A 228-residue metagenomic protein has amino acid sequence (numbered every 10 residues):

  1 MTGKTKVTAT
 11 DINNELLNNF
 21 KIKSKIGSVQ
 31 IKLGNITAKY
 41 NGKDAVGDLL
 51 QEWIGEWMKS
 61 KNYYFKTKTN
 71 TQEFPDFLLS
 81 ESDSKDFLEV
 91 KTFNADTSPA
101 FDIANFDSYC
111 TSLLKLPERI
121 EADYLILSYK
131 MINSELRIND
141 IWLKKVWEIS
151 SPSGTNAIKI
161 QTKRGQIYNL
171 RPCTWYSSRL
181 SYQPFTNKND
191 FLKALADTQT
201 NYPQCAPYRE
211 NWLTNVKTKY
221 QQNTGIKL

Functional and structural regions predicted by a protein language model:
M1-E73, D86, T92-L228: Nucleic-acid endonuclease domains
L78-E89: Active-site beta-strand-loop-beta-strand hairpin of nuclease catalytic cores that positions key catalytic residues
